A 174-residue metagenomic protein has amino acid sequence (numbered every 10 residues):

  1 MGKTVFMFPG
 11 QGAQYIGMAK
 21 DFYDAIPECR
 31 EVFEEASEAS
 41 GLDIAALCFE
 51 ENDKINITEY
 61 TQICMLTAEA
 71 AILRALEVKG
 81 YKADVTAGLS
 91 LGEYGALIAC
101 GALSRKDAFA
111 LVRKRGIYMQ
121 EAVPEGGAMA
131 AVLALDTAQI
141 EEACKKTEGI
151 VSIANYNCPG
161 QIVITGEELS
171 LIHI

Functional and structural regions predicted by a protein language model:
M1-G2, K82, E125, C158: Residue-level preference for short coil/turn positions at secondary-structure junctions
G2-A87, I164: Helix-rich "cap/lid" substructures immediately adjacent to catalytic or cofactor-binding pockets
Q11-A13, E38-S40, C100-L171: Alpha/beta catalytic cores of group-transfer enzymes, especially the acyltransferase/condensing modules of polyketide
Q14-I16, D21, A45, G92 (+3 more regions): Short, electropositive, low-hydrophobicity segments enriched in small/polar residues
M18, T58, L97, M129 (+1 more regions): Generic anion/oxyanion-binding catalytic loop in active/binding sites
N52, L91, P159: Positions that flank functional sites
Q62-A131: Gly/Ser-rich oxyanion-binding loop with an adjacent helix/lid that shapes the negatively charged ligand pocket
